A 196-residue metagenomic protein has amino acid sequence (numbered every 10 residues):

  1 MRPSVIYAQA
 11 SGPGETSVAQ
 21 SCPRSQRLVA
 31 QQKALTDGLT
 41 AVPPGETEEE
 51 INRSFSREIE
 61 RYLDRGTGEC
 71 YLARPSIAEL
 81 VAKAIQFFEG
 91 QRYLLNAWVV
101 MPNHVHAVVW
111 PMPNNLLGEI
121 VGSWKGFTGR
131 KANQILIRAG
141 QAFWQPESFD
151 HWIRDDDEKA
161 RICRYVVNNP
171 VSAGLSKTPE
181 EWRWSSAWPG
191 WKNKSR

Functional and structural regions predicted by a protein language model:
M1-R196: Short catalytic/metal-binding and nucleic-acid-binding patches
